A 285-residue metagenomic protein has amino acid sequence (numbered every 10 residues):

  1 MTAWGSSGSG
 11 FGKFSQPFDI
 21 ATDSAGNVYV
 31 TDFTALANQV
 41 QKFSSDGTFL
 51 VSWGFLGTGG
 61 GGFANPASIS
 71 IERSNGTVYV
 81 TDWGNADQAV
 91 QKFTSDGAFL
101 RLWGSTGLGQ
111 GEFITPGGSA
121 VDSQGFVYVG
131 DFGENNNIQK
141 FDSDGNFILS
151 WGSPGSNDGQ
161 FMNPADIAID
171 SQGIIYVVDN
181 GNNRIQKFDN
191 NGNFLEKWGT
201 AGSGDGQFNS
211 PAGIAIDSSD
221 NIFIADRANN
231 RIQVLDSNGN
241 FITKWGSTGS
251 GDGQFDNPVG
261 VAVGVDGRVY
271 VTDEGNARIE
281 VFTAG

Functional and structural regions predicted by a protein language model:
M1-G285: Flexible "stalk/tail and boundary" regions
